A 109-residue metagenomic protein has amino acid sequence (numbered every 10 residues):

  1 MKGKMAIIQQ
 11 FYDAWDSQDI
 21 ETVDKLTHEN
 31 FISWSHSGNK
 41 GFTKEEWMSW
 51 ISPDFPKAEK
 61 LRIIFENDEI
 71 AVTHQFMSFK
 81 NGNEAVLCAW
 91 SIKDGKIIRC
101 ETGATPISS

Functional and structural regions predicted by a protein language model:
M1, T27-H28, F65-N67: A short alpha-helix capping/helix-coil boundary motif
K2-A6: Amphipathic alpha-helical repeat elements characteristic of tetratricopeptide repeat
Q9-D13: Amphipathic alpha-helical repeat scaffolds
W15-D16, I51: Hydrophobic residues in alpha-helical segments
S17-I32: Short, well-ordered alpha-helical segments enriched in acidic and aromatic residues
I32-W34, G38, F42-S109: A beta-strand edge to alpha-helix "cap/lid" segment located at domain peripheries
